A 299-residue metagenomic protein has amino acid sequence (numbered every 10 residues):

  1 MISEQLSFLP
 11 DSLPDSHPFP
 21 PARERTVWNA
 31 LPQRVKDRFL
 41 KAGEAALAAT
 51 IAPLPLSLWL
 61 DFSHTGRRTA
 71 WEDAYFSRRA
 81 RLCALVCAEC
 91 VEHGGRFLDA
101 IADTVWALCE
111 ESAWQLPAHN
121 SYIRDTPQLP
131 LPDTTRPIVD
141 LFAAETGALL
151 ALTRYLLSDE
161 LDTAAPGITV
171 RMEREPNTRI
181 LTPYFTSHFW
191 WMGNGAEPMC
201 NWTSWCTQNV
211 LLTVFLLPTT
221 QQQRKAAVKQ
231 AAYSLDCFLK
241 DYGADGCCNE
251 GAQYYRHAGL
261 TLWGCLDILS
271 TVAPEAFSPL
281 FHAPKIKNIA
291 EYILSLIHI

Functional and structural regions predicted by a protein language model:
M1-V35, C87-C90: Extreme N-terminal leader/anchor segments
W28-R34, R38-S77, C87-V91: Asp/Glu-centered strand-loop micro-motifs enriched in Gly/Pro and often flanked by an aromatic residue
A46, G95-P137, K229, L239-Y242 (+1 more regions): Helix-terminus loop motifs that line ligand-binding clefts
W59-A74, I123-R136, W190-P198: Internal amphipathic alpha-helical repeat/solenoid segments
S77-V91, D103-A107, A144-Y155: Non-membrane alpha-helical segments in proteins
L129-Q253: Active-site lining segments of carbohydrate-active enzymes
I297-I299: Conserved small/polar residues in nucleotide/adenosyl-binding loops
